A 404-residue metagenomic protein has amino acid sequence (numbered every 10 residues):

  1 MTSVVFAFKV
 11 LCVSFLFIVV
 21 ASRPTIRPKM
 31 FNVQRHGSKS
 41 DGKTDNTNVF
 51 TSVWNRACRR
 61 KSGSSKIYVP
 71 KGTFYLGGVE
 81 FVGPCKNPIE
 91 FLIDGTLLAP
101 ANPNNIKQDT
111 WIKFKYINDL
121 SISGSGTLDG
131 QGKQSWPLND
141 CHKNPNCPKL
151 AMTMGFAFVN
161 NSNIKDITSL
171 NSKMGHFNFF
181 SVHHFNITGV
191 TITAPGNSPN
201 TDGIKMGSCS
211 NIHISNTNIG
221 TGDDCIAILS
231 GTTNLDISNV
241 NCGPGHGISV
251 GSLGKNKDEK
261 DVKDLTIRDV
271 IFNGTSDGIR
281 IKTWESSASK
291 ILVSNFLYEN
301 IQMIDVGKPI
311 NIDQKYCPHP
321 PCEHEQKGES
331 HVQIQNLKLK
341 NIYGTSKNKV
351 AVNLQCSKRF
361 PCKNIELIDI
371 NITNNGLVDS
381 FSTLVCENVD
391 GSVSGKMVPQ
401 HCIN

Functional and structural regions predicted by a protein language model:
T2-N404: Extracellular/periplasmic carbohydrate-active domains that bind, remodel, or depolymerize complex polysaccharides
